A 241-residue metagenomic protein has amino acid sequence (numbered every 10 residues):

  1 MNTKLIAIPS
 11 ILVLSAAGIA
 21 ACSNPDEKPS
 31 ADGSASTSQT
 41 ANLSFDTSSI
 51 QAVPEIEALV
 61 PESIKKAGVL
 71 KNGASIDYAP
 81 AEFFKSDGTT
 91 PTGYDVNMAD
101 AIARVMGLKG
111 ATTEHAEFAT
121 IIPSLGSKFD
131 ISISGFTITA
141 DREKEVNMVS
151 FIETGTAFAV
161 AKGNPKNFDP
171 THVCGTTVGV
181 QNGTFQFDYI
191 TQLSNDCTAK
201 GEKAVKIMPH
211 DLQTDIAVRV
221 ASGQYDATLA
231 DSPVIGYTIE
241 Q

Functional and structural regions predicted by a protein language model:
M1-P9: Bacterial N-terminal signal peptides that target proteins for export
L5, G18-S34: Bacterial lipoprotein signal-peptidase II cleavage site
D32-S132: Extracytoplasmic small-molecule ligand-binding "clamshell" domains of the periplasmic binding protein/Venus flytrap
L70-A74, T171-D188: Short loop->beta-strand "edge-of-pocket" segments that line small-molecule binding or catalytic clefts across diverse
S86, A140-T154, N195-K200, T238-Q241: Ligand-binding "clamshell"
A99-K109, Q186-P209, E240: Ligand-binding cleft/hinge of the Venus flytrap
A111-T171: Acidic, polar ligand-binding/catalytic clefts
F136-E143, T191-Q192, A221-Q241: A ligand-binding cleft/hinge motif common to bilobed small-molecule-binding domains
